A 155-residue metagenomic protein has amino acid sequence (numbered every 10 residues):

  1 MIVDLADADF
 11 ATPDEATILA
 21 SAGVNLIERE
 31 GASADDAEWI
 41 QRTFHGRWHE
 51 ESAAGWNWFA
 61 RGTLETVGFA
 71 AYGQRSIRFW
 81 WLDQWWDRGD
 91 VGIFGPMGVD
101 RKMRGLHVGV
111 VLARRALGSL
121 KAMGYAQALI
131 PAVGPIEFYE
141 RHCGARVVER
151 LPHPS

Functional and structural regions predicted by a protein language model:
M1-S21, P154-S155: Acyl-donor-binding surface of acyltransferase catalytic domains
G23-E38: A short beta-loop-alpha structural element at the N-terminal edge of CoA-dependent acyl/N-acetyltransferase catalytic
Q41: A conserved mid-domain beta-alpha-beta active-site/ligand-binding segment of alpha/beta enzyme cores
F44-V99: A conserved beta-strand-loop-helix scaffold within acyl/acetyltransferase catalytic domains
F94, A128-A132: Conserved hydrophobic beta-strand within the GNAT/NAT acetyltransferase core sheet that lines the active-site cleft
P96-V99, G105-G118, A122, R141: Conserved acetyl-CoA-binding loop-helix of GNAT-fold acetyltransferases
V110, A122, V133-L151: Conserved active-site alpha-helix within GNAT-family acetyltransferase domains
